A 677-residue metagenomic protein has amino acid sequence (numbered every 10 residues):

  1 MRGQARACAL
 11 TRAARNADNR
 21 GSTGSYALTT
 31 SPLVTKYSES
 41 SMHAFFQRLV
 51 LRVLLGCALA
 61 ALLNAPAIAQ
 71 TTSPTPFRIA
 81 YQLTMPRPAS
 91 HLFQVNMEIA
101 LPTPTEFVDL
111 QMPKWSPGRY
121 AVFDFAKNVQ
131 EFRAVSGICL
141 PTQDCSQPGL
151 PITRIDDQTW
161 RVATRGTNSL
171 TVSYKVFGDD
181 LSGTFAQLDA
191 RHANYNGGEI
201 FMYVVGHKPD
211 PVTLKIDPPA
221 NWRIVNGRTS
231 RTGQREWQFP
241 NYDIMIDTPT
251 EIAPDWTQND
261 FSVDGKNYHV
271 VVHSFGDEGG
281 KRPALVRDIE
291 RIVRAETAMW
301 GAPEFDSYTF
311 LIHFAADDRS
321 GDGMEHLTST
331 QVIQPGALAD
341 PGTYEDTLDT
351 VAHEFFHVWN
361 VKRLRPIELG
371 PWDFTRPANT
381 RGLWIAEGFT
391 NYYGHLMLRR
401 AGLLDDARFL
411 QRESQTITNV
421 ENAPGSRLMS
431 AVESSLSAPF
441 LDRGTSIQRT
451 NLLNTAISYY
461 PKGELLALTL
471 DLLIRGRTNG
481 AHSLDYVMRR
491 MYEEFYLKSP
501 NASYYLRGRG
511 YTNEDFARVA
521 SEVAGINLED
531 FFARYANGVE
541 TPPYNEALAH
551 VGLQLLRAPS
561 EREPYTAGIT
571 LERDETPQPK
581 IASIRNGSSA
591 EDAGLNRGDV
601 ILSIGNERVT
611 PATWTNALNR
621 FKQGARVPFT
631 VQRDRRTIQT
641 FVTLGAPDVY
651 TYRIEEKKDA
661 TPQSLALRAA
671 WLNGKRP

Functional and structural regions predicted by a protein language model:
M85-P86, G118-D189: A surface-exposed beta-strand-loop module
F93-A126, E199-P219: Surface-exposed beta-strand/loop patches in extracellular or lumenal glycoproteins
V95-L101, M112, D156-A190, V212-A220 (+3 more regions): Short, hydrophobic/aromatic-enriched beta-strand segments in well-ordered soluble domains
M97, T257-L383: Juxtacatalytic substrate-recognition/specificity segment
F125-N128, I200, P209-T229, P240-I244 (+5 more regions): Zn2+-dependent metallopeptidase catalytic core
S173-A253: Extended, low-hydrophobicity, Ser/Thr/Pro/Gly-biased non-transmembrane segments
T330-L338, R363-L364, T375-L428: Post-HExxH zinc-binding segment in Zn-dependent metallohydrolases
G394, L404-P677: C-terminal recognition in membrane/secretory proteostasis and scaffolding
